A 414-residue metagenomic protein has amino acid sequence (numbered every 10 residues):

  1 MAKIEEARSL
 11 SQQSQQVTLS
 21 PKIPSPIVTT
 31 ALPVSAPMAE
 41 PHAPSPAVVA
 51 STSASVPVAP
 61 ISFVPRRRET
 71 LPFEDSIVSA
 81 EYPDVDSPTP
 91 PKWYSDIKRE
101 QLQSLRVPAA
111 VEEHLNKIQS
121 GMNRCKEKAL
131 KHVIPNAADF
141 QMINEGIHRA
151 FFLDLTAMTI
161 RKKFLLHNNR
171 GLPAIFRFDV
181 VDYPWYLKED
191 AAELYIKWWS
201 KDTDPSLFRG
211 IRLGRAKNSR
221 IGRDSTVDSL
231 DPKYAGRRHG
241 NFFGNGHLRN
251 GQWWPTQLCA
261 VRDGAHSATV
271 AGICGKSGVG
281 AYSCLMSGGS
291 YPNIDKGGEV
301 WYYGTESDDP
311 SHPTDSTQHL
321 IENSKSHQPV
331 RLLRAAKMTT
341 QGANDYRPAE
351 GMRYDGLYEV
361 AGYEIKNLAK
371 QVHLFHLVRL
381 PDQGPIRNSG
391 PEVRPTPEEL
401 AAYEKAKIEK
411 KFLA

Functional and structural regions predicted by a protein language model:
M1-R99, E399-A414: Ser/Thr-rich, low-complexity intrinsically disordered regulatory regions
R66-R353: Acidic, glycine-rich low-complexity segments with interspersed aromatic residues
A343-L413: Compact mixed alphabeta submodule
